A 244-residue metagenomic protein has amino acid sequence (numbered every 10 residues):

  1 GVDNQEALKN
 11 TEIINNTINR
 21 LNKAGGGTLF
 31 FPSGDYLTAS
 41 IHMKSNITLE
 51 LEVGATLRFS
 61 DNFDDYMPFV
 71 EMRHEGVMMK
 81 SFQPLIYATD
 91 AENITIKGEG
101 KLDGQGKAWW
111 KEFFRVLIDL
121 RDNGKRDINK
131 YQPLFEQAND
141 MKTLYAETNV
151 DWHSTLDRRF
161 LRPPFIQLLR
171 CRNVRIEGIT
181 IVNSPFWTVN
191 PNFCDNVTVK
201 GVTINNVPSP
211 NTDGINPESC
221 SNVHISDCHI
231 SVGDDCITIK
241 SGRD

Functional and structural regions predicted by a protein language model:
G1-D244: Extracellular/periplasmic carbohydrate-active domains that bind, remodel, or depolymerize complex polysaccharides
